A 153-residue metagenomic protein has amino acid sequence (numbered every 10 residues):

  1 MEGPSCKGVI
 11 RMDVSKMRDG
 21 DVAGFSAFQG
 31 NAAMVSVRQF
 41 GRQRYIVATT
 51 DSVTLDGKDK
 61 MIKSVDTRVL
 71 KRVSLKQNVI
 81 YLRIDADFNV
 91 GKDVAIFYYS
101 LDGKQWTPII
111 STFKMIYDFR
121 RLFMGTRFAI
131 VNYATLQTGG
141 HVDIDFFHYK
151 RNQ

Functional and structural regions predicted by a protein language model:
M1-Q153: Extracellular glycan-recognition regions
